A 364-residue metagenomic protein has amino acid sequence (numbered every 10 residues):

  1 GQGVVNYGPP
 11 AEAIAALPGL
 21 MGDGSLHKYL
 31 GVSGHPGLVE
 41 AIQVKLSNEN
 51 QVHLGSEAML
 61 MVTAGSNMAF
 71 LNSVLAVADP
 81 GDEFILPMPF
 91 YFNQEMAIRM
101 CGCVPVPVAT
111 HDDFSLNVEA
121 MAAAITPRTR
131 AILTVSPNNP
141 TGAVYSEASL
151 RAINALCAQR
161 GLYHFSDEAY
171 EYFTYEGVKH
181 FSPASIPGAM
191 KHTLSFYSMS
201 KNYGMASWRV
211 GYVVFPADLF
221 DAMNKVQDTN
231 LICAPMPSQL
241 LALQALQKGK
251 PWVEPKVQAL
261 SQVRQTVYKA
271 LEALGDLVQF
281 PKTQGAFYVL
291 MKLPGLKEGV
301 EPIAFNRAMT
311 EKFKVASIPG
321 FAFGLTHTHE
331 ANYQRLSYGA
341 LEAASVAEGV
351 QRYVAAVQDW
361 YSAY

Functional and structural regions predicted by a protein language model:
G1-G65, N72, A245-K248, D359-Y364: N-terminal small-domain helix-loop-helix segment of the aminotransferase-like
A15, L75-T134, A155: PLP-dependent aminotransferase-like
A15-L17, I186, K191-S261, Q265-A273 (+2 more regions): Conserved core segment of the aminotransferase class I/II
C101, Q159-R160, F313: Helix C-cap/helix->beta junction micro-motif
D112-K179: Active-site phosphate-binding strand-loop segment of PLP-dependent enzymes
L243, Q258-Y268, F280-L293, N332: Conserved glycine-rich beta-strand-loop-beta hairpin in the small C-terminal domain of fold type I
E311-S317, F323-Y364: PLP-dependent enzyme catalytic core of the Aspartate aminotransferase-like
